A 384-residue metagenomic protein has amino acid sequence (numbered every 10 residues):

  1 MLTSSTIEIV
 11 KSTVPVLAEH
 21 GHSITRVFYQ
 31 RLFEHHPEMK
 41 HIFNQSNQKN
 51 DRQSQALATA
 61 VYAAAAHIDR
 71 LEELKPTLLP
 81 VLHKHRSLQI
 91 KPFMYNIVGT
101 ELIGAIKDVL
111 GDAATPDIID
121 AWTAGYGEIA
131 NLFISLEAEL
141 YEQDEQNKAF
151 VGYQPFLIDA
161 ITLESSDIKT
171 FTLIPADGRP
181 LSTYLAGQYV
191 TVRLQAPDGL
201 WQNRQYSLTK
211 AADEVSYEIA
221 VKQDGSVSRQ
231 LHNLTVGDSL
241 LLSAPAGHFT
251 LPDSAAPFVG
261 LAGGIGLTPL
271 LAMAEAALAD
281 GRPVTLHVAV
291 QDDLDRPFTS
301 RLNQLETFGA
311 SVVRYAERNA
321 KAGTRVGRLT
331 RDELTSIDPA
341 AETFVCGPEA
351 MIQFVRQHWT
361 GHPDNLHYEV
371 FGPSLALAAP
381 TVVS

Functional and structural regions predicted by a protein language model:
M1-Y153: Globin-like tetrapyrrole-binding proteins
T13, H35-M39, K84-R86, P180 (+5 more regions): Glycine-rich, flexible loop/turn motifs
E19, H41-Q45, I90-P92, K210 (+3 more regions): Generic structural "secondary-structure junction" signal
V98, S226-S384: FNR/FR-type flavoprotein reductase catalytic core
Q146-S239, V290-D292, N303, A316-R318: Ferredoxin-reductase
